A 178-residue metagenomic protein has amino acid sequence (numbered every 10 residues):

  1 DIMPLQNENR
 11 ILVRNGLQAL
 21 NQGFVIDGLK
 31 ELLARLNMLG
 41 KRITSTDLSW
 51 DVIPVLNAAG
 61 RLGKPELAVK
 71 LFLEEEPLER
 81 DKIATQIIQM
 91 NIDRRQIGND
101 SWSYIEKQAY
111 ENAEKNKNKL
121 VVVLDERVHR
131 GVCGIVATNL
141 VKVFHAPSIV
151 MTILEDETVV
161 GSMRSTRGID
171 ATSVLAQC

Functional and structural regions predicted by a protein language model:
I2-C178: Hydrophobic helix-and-loop "lid/oligomerization" segment in the mid-to-C-terminal part of catalytic domains
